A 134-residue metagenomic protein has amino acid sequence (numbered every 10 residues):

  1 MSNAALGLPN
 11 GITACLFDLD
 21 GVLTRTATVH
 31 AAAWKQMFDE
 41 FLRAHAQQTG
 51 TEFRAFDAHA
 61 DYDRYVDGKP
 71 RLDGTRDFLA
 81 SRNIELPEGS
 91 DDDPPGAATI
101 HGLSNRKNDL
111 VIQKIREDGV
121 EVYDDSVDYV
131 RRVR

Functional and structural regions predicted by a protein language model:
S2-A4: Short, basic/aromatic recognition patches
L6-L19, L23-D124: N-terminal helical cap/lid subdomain that shapes the substrate entry/recognition surface in HAD-like hydrolases
W34, S126-R134: Substrate-recognition element of Asp-dependent hydrolases with the DxDx(T/V) motif
